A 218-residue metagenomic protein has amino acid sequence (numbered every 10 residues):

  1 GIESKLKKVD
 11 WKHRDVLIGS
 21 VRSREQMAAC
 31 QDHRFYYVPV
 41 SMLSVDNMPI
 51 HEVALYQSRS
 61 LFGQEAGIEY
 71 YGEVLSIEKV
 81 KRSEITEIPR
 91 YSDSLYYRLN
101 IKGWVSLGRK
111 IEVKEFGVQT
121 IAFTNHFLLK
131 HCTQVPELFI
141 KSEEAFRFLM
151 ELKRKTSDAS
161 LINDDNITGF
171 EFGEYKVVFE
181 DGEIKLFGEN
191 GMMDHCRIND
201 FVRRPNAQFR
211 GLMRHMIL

Functional and structural regions predicted by a protein language model:
G1-K5: Acidic metal-coordinating catalytic centers involved in nucleic-acid phosphodiester chemistry
V9-I167, E171-G173, E180-G182, E189-L218: Structured alpha/beta reader/binder surfaces that contact nucleic acids or chromatin modification marks
